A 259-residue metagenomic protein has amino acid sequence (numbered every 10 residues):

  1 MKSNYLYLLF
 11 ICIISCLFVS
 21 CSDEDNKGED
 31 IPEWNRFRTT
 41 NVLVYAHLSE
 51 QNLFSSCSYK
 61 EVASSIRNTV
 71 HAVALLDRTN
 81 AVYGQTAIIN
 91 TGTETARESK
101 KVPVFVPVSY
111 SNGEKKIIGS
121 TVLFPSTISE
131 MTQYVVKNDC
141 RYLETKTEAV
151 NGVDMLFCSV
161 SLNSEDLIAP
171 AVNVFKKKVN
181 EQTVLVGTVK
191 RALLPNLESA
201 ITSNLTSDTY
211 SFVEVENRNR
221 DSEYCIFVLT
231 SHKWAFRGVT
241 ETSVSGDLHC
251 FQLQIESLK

Functional and structural regions predicted by a protein language model:
M1-V19: Sec-dependent bacterial lipoprotein signal peptides
Y7, F18-E98, Y110-G113, N173 (+3 more regions): N-terminal, active-site-proximal structural segment of metallo-dependent hydrolase catalytic domains
D23-D30, K146, T183, R191-K259: Metal-dependent phosphoester-hydrolase catalytic domains
E33-N35, N80-N163, C225-H249, L253: Structured beta-strand-rich core segments of catalytic domains in phosphoester-bond hydrolases
Y45, A74-R78, P103-P107, V184-V189 (+2 more regions): Active-site neighborhood of phospho(di)ester-bond hydrolases with catalytic His/Asp-centered motifs
Q51-L53, A81-G84, S111-G113, E165-L167 (+3 more regions): Active-site environment of divalent metal-dependent phosphoester hydrolases
C57, T86-N90, I118, A169-P170 (+1 more regions): Generic recognition of short, well-ordered alpha-helical segments
E144-V160, E165-L205: His/acidic metal-ligating clusters that form di-metal
